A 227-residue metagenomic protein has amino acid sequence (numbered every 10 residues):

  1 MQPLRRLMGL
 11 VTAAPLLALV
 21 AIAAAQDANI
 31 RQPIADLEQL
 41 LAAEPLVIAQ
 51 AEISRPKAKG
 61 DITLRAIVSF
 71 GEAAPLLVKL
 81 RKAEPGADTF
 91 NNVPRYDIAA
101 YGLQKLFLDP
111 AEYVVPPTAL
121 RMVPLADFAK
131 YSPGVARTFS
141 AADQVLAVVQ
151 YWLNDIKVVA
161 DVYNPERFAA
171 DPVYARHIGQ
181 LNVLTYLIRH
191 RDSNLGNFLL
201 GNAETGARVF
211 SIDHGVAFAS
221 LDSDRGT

Functional and structural regions predicted by a protein language model:
M1-R5: N-terminal secretory signal peptides that target proteins for export/translocation
G9-V20: Bacterial N-terminal signal peptides
I22-A25, D222-T227: Short, intrinsically disordered, charge-balanced linker/junction segments flanking boundaries in proteins
I22-R65: Regulatory N- and C-terminal appendages and interdomain linkers associated with kinase/kinase-like NTP transferase
L46-E52, V145, I178, G206: A broad structural signal for short, well-ordered beta-strand segments within beta-sheet-rich domains
Q50-I156: Conserved ATP-binding subdomain of kinase catalytic cores across diverse folds
L80-G86, V216-A217, D224-R225: A short, sequence-level motif marking secondary-structure junctions
Y101, L106-A111, I156, D161-D224: Conserved kinase catalytic-core segment
